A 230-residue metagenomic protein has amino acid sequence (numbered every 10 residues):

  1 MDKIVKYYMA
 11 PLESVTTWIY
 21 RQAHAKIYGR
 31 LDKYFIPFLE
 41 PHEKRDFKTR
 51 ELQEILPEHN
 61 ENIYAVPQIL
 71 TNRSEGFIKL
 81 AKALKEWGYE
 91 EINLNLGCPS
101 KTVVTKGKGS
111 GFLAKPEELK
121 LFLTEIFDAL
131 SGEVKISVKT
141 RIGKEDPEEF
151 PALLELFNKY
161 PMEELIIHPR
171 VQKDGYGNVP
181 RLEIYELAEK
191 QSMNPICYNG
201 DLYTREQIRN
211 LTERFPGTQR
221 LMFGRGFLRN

Functional and structural regions predicted by a protein language model:
M1-N230: Flavin-dependent oxidoreductase catalytic cores
